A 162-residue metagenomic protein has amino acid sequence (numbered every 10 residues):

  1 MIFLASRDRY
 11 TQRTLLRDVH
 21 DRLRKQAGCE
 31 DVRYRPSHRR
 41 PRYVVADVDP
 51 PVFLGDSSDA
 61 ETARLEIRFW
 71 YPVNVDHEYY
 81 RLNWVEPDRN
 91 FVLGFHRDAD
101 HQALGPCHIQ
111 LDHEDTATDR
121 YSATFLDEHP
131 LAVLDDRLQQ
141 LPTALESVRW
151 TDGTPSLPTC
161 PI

Functional and structural regions predicted by a protein language model:
M1-R68, V73-H77, P158-P161: Negatively charged, low-complexity tracts enriched in Asp/Glu with abundant Ser/Thr
M1-Y10, D18, S57-E66, F95-Q102 (+3 more regions): Acidic, Ser/Thr/Gly/Pro-rich low-complexity intrinsically disordered regions that serve as flexible linkers
P36-R39, P87, Q102, D115 (+2 more regions): Solvent-exposed, non-transmembrane amphipathic alpha-helical segments
F69-L82, V133-Q139: Hydrophobic transmembrane alpha-helix bundles
E78-L131: An exposed acidic His-Trp-rich patch
A117-T154: Well-ordered alpha/beta subsegment
